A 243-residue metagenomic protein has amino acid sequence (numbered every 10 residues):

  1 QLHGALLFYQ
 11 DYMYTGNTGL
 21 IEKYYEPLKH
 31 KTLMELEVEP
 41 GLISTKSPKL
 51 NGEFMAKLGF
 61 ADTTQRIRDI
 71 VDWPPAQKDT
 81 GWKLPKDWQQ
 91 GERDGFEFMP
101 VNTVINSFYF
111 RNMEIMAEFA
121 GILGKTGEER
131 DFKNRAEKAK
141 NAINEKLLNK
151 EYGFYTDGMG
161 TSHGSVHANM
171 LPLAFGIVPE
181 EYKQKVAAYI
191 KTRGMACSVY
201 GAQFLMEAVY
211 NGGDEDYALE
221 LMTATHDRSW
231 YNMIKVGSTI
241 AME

Functional and structural regions predicted by a protein language model:
Q1-E243: Active-site core of glycosidic bond-cleaving carbohydrate-active enzymes
